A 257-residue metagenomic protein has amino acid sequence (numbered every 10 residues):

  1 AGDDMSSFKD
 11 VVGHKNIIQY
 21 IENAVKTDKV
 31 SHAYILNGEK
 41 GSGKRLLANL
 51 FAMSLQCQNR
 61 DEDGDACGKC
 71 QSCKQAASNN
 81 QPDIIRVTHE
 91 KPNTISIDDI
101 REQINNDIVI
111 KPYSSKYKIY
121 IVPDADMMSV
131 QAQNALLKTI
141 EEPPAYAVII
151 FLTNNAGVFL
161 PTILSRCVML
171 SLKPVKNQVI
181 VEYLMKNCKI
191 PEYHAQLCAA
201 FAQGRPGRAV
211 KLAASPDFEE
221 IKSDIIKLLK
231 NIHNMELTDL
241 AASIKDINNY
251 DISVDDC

Functional and structural regions predicted by a protein language model:
G2-Q131: Clamp-loader machinery-focused feature within the broader ASCE/P-loop NTPase space
M5-S54, Q75, A145-Y146, N155-C257: Charged, glycine-rich active-site and insertion segments that engage polyanionic ligands
L36, V122, L136-L137, T153: Hydrophobic residues in beta-strands of the RecA-like P-loop NTPase core, especially within AAA+ ATPase
N134-F151: Conserved catalytic/switch belt of AAA+ P-loop NTPases
